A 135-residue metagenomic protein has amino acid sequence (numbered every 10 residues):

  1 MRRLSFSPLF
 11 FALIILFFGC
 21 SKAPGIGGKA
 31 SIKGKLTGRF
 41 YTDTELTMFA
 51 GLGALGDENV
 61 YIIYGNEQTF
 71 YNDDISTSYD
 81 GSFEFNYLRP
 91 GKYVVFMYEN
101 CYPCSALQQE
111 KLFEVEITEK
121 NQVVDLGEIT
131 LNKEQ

Functional and structural regions predicted by a protein language model:
L16-G19: C-terminal motif of bacterial Sec signal peptides marking the signal peptidase cleavage site
S21-A23: Bacterial signal peptide processing site
A30-G38, T42-E45: A short, amphipathic beta-strand motif
G51-D74: Short amphipathic beta-strand segments in non-cytosolic proteins
S78-Y87: Short, surface-exposed beta-strand/beta-hairpin micro-motifs centered on an aromatic residue
G91-V95: A short tyrosine-centered beta-strand micro-motif
E99-G127: Structured interaction patches on ligand/partner-binding surfaces of diverse proteins
